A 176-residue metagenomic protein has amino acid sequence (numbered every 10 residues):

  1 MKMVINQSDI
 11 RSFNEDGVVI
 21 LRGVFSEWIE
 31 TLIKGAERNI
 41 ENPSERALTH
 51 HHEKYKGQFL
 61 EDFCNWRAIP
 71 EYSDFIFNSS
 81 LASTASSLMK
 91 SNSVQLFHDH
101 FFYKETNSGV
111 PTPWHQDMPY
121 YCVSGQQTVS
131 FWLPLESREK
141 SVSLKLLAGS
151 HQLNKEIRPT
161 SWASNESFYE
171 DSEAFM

Functional and structural regions predicted by a protein language model:
M1-D16, I20-W114, Y120-C122, P159: Non-heme Fe(II)-dependent double-stranded beta-helix
G23-V24, T106, L135-E139, S150-H151: Short loop segments at secondary-structure junctions
R38, S130, A163: Glycine-rich, phosphate-binding/catalytic loops in enzymes
A82, D117, T128-W132: Hydrophobic, well-ordered secondary-structure segments
D99, V129, V142: Change "...and in nucleic-acid phosphodiester-cleaving endonucleases..." to "...and in nucleic-acid processing enzymes
H100, Q116, L133-S137, L146-A148: Short, structured patches in soluble enzyme cores that scaffold and shape functional sites
C122-E139: Short, conserved beta-strand element in jelly-roll/cupin
E139-M176: Double-stranded beta-helix
